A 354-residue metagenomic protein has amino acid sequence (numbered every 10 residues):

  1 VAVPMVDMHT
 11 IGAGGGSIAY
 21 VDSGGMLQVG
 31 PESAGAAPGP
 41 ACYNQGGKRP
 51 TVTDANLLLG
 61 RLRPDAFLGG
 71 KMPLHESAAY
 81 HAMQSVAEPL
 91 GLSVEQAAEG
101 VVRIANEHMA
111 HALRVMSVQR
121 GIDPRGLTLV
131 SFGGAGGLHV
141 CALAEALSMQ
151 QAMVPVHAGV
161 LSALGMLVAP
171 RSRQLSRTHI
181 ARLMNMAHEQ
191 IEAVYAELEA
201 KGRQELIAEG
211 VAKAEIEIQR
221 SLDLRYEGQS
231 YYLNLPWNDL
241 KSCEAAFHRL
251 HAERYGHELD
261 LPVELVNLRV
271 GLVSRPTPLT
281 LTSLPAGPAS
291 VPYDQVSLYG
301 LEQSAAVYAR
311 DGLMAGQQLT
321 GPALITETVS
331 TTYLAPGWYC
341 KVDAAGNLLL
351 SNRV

Functional and structural regions predicted by a protein language model:
A2-V3, I11, G15, A19-D22: Conserved P-loop NTPase motor core
P4, R125: Short beta-strand or tight-loop elements that sit immediately N-terminal to catalytic metal-binding acidic residues
D7: Short pre-catalytic strand/loop immediately N-terminal to key active-site residues, enriched for Gly-Thr
G14, S23-G24, V29, A34-P38 (+4 more regions): C-terminal, non-catalytic interaction/recognition modules in large multi-subunit enzymes and RNPs
N44: Nucleotide/phosphate-binding site architecture used for ATP/NTP-dependent chemistry
